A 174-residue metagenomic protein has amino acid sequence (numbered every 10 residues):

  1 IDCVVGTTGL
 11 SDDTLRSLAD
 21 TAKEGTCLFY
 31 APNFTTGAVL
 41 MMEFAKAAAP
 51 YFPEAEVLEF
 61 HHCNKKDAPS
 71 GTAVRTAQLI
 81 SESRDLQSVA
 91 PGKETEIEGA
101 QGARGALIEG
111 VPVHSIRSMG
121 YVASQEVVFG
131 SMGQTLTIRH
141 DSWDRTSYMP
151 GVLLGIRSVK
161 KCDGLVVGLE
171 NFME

Functional and structural regions predicted by a protein language model:
I1-D2, K23-P32, E96-I108: Short charge-dense sequence patches
I1-V4, R139-D141: Well-ordered, non-transmembrane segments within structured domains
D2, G6-F29, V39, E43-A48: Rossmann-fold NAD(P)-binding glycine/threonine-rich loop
T8-L10, N33-T35, H62-C63: Short, ordered loop/turn segments at secondary-structure junctions
A22-Y30, S131-I138: Glycine/charged-rich beta-loop-alpha catalytic/anionic-binding loops adjacent to active sites
C27-L28, P32, G37, P53-E59: Conserved beta-loop-beta element that borders a ligand/cofactor-binding pocket
T36-E43, R75, G151: Short amphipathic alpha-helical face segments that pack within enzyme cores and frequently flank/anchor catalytic
P53-E174: C-terminal substrate-binding/catalytic lobe of Rossmann-fold NAD(P)-dependent oxidoreductases
